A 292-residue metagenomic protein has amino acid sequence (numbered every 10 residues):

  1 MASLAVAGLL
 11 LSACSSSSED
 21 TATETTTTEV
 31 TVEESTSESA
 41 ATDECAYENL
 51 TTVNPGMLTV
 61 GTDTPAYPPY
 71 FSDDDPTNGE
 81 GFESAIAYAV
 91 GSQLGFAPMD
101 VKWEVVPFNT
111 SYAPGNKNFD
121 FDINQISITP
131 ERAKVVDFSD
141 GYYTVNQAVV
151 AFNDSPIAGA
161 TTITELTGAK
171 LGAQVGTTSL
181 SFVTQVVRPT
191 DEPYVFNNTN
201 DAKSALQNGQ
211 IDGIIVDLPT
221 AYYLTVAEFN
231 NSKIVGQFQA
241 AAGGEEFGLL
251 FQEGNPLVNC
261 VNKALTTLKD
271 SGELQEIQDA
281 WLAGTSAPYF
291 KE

Functional and structural regions predicted by a protein language model:
L9-A13: C-terminal motif of bacterial Sec signal peptides marking the signal peptidase cleavage site
C14-E24: Bacterial lipoprotein signal-peptidase II cleavage site
A40-N49, T178-Y194, K233-I234, K263-E292: Ligand-binding clefts/hinges and TM-proximal coupling segments of bilobed small-molecule sensing domains
A41-D122: Extracytoplasmic small-molecule ligand-binding "clamshell" domains of the periplasmic binding protein/Venus flytrap
T64, T144-A151, P219, V226-L265 (+1 more regions): Periplasmic-binding protein-like
P65-Y67, G79-L94, I126-S127, T144-T199 (+4 more regions): Bilobed "Venus flytrap"/periplasmic-binding protein-like clamshell domains and structurally analogous long
M99-I163: Acidic, polar ligand-binding/catalytic clefts
T110, I126-V135, T184-Q185, Q207 (+1 more regions): A ligand-binding cleft/hinge motif common to bilobed small-molecule-binding domains
